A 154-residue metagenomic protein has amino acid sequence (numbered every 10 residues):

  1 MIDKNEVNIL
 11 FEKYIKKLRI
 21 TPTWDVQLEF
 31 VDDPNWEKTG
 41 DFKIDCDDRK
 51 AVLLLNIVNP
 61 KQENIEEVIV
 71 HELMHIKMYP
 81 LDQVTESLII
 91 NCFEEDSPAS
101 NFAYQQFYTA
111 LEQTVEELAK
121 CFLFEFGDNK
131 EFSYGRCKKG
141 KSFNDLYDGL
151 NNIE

Functional and structural regions predicted by a protein language model:
I2-E63, P80-E154: Metalloprotease/metallohydrolase-associated module, dominated by Zn2+-dependent proteases
E67-P80: Active-site recognition of the HExxH zinc-binding catalytic motif
